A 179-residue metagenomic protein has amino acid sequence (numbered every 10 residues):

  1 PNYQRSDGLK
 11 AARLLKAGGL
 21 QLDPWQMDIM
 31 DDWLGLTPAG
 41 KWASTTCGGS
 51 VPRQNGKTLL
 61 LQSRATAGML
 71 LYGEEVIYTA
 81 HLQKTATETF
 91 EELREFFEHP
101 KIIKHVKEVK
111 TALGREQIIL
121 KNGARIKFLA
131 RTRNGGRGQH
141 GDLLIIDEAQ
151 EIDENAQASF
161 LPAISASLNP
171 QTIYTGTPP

Functional and structural regions predicted by a protein language model:
P1-P179: Phosphate/NTP-binding elements of NTP-utilizing enzymes
